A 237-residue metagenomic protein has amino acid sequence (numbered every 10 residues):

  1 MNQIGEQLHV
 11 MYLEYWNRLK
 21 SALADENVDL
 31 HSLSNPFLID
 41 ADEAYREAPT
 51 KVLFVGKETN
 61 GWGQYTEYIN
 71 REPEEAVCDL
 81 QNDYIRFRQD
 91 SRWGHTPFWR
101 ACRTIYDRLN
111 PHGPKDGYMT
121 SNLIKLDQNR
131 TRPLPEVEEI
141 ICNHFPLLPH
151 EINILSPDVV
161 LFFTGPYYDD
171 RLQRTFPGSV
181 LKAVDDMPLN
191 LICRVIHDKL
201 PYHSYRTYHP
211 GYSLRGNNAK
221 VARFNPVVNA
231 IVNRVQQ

Functional and structural regions predicted by a protein language model:
M1-L13, L134-P149, D169-Q237: C-terminal capping/extension of enzyme domains
N2-V159, G165-D169, Y212-S213: A polyanion-binding, active-site-adjacent surface
